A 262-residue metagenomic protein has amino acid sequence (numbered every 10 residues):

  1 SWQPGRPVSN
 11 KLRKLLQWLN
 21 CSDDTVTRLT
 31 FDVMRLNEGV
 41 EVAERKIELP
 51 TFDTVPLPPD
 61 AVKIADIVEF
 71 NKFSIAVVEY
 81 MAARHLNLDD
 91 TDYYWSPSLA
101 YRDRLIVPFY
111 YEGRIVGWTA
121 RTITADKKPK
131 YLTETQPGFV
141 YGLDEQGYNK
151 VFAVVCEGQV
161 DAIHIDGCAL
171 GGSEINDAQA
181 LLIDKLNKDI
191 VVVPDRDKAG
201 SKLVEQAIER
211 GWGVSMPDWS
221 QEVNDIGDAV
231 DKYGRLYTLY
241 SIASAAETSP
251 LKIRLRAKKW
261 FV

Functional and structural regions predicted by a protein language model:
S1-D89, Y101-R104, E112, A120-Q136 (+4 more regions): Non-catalytic accessory segments of DNA primases and related replication-initiation nucleases
S1-R28, T91-R104, D228-F261: Short, small/acidic-rich helices and loops at N termini and domain boundaries of DNA replication/processing enzymes
L88-D92, D144: Short secondary-structure capping/junction motifs at helix and strand boundaries
L99-D189, P194, L203-V204: Phosphate-handling DNA/RNA-contact segment within nucleic-acid enzymes
G138, G172, R210-G213, A246-S249: Compositionally biased non-globular segments, especially hydrophobic aliphatic-rich helices of signal peptides
